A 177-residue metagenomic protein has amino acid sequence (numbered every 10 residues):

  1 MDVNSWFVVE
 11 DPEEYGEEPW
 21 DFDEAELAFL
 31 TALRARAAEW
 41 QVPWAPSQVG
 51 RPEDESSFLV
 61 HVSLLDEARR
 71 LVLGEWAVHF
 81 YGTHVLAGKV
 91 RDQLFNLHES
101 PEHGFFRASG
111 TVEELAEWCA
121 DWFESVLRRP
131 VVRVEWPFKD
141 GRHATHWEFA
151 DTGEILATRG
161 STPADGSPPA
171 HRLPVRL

Functional and structural regions predicted by a protein language model:
M1-E18, F106, G110, E114-L177: Acidic, proline/glycine-rich low-complexity IDRs
M1-L59: N-terminal domain-onset segments
E26-L30, S100-G104, E113-E117: A generic short-segment signal for beta-strand/edge and adjacent turn/coil regions
L33, E75-V78, F123, W147: Generic hydrophobic, helix-prone segments enriched in Leu/Val/Ile
A37-K89: Amphipathic, interaction-prone secondary-structure segments
H61, H79, H84, H98 (+3 more regions): Histidine (H) residue identity feature
S63-D66, K89-F95, E148-E154, G160-T162: Secondary-structure transition/turn motif
A87-R107: Short acidic, glycine/tyrosine-flanked loop/strand segments centered on an H-E-D-like triad
